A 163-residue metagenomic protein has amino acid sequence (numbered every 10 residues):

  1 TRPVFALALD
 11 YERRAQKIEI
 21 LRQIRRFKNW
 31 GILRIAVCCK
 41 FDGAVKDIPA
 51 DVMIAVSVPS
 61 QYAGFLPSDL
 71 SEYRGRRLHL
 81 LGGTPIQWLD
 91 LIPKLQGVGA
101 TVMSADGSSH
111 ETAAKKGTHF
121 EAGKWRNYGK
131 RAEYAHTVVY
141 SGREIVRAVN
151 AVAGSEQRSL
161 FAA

Functional and structural regions predicted by a protein language model:
T1-P59: Active-site beta->alpha loop and helix N-cap motifs at the rims of alpha/beta catalytic domains
A8, V56, L80, A105-G107: Conserved beta-strand positions
A15-Q16, V45-D47, A63-F65, Q87-D90 (+1 more regions): Short catalytic/ligand-binding loop motif for oxyanion handling, primarily in non-cytosolic enzymes, centered on
R22, K28-N29, S71-L78, I86-A163: Alpha/beta catalytic cores of nucleotide-metabolism and tRNA/nucleoside-modifying enzymes
F41, V58-S60, G82-T84, S109: Short, flexible loop/turn elements at secondary-structure junctions
D51-H79, W88-D90: Donor nucleotide-activated moiety binding/catalytic core segment of transferases that use nucleotide-activated donors
